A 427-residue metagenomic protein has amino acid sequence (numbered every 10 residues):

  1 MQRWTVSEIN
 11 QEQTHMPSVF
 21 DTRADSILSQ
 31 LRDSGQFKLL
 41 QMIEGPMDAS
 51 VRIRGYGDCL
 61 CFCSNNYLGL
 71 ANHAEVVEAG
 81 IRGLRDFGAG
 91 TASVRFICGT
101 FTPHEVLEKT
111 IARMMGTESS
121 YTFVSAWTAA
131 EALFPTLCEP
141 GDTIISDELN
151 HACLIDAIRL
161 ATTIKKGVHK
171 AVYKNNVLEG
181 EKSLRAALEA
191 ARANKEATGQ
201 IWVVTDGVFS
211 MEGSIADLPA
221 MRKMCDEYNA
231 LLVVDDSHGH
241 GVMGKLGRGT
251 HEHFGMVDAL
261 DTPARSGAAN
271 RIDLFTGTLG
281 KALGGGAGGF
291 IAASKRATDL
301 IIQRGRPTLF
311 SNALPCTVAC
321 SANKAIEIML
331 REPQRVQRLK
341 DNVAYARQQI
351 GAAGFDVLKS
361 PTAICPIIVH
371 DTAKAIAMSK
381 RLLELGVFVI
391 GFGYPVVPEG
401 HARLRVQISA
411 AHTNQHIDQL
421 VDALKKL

Functional and structural regions predicted by a protein language model:
M1-W4, E8-Q13, A74, E78-R82 (+5 more regions): PLP-dependent enzyme catalytic core of the Aspartate aminotransferase-like
T22-A89, A230: N-terminal "arm"/small-domain region of PLP-dependent enzymes with the aminotransferase-like
N66, V168-V234: Active-site phosphate-binding strand-loop segment of PLP-dependent enzymes
E78-S125: Conserved N-terminal alpha-helix of the aminotransferase class I/II PLP-enzyme fold
L133-A152: Conserved PLP-anchoring active-site segment centered on the Schiff-base-forming lysine
L246, T250-L300: Active-site PLP attachment segment
L283-I350, F355-L358: PLP-dependent aminotransferase class I/II
Q337-A344, G351-G386, V396, G400-H401 (+1 more regions): Conserved PLP-binding catalytic core of the aspartate aminotransferase-like
